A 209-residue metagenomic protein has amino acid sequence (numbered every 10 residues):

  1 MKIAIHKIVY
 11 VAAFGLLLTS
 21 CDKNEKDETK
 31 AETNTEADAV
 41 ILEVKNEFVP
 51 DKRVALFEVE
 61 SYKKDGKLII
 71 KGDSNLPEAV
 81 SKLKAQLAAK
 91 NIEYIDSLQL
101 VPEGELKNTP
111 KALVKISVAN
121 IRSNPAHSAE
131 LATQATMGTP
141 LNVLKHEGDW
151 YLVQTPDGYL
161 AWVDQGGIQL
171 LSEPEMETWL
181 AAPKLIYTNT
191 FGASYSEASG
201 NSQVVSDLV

Functional and structural regions predicted by a protein language model:
M1-V9: Bacterial N-terminal signal peptides that target proteins for export
L17-S20: C-terminal motif of bacterial Sec signal peptides marking the signal peptidase cleavage site
D22-N24: Bacterial signal peptide processing site
T29-D65: Gly/Ser-centered flexible loop/linker motifs
V54-L56, D65, T109, I116 (+4 more regions): Extracytoplasmic
K67-I69, D73, V80, A132-D164 (+1 more regions): SH3/SH3-like beta-barrel superfamily modules
S81-E105, A126, Q154-A193, E197-V204: Boundary regions of SH3-family modules and the immediately adjacent low-complexity/disordered segments in eukaryotic
V114-P140, Y187-L208: Beta-loop motif signature
